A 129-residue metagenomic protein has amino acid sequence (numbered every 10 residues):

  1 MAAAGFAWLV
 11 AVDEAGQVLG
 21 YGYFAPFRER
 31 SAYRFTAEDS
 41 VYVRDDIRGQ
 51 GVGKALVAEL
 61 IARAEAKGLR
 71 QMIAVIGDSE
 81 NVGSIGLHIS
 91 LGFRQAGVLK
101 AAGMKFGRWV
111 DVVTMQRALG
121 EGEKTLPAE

Functional and structural regions predicted by a protein language model:
M1-D46, V57, R63, A118-G120: Acetyl-CoA-dependent GNAT
A7, R70, R94: Short acidic/polar active-site loop segments enriched in Thr and Asp
Y23, V75-I76, I89, R94-D111 (+1 more regions): Conserved catalytic-core motifs of GNAT/GCN5-like acyltransferases
R48, A74-S84: Conserved beta-strand-loop-alpha-helix junction that forms the acyl-donor binding cleft
G51-G53, G107: Conserved G/P- and acidic residue-centered "switch" motifs that form tight phosphate/ATP-binding loops in soluble
A64-G77: Conserved GNAT acetyl-CoA-binding A-motif
G120-E129: Acidic/histidine-enriched, glycine/proline-rich intrinsically disordered or flexible terminal extensions
